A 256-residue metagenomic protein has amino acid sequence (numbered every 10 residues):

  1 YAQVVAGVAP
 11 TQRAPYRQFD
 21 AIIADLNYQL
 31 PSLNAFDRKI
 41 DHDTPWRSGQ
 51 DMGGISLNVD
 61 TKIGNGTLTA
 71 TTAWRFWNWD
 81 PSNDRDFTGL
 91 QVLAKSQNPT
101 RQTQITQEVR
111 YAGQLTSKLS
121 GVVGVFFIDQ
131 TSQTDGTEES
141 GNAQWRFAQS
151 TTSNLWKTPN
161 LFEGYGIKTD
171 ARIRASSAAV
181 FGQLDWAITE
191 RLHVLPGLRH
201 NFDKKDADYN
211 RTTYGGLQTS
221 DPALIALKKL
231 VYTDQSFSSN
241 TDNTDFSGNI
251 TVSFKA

Functional and structural regions predicted by a protein language model:
Y1-K39, D84-K95, T137-D170, D206-T241: Solvent-exposed loop segments that connect transmembrane elements
Y1-V122, I128-Q130: Outer-membrane beta-barrel domain signature, strongest for Gram-negative TonB-dependent receptors and also present
W46, Q97, Y165-G166, H193 (+2 more regions): Intrinsically disordered, low-complexity segments enriched in polar/charged residues with Gly/Pro, especially when
S48-M52, N98-Q104, F162, A171-S177 (+1 more regions): Transmembrane beta-barrel outer-membrane domains
W74-R75, T134, A207: Residue-level detector of alpha-helical segments with a strong bias toward transmembrane helices and their helix-loop
Y111-Q114, S120, G124-I128, A171-A256: Structural signature of Gram-negative outer-membrane beta-barrels, strongest in the C-terminal barrel of TonB-dependent
